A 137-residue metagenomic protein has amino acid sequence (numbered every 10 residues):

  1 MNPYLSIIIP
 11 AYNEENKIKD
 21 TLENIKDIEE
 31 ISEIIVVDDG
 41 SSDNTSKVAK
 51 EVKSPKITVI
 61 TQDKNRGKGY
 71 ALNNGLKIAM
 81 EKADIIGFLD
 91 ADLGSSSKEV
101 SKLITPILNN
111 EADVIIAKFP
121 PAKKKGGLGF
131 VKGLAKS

Functional and structural regions predicted by a protein language model:
N2-S6: Extreme N-terminal starter segment of soluble prokaryotic enzymes
I9, I31-S41, I60-T61: Short beta-strand/loop segment that forms part of the nucleotide-sugar
E14-D27: Short, well-formed alpha-helical segments that are part of the catalytic scaffolds of diverse glycosyltransferases
E14-K17, S41, K68: Donor nucleotide-sugar binding loop of glycosyltransferases
S32, S46-I78: Conserved donor nucleotide-binding strand/loop of the catalytic core
D38-K47, L93: A conserved acidic beta->alpha catalytic loop
D63-I78, S97-S137: Acceptor/aglycone-binding surface of glycosyltransferases and processive sugar-polymer synthases
A83-D92: Short beta-strand-to-loop acidic/aromatic patch adjacent to the donor-nucleotide binding site
